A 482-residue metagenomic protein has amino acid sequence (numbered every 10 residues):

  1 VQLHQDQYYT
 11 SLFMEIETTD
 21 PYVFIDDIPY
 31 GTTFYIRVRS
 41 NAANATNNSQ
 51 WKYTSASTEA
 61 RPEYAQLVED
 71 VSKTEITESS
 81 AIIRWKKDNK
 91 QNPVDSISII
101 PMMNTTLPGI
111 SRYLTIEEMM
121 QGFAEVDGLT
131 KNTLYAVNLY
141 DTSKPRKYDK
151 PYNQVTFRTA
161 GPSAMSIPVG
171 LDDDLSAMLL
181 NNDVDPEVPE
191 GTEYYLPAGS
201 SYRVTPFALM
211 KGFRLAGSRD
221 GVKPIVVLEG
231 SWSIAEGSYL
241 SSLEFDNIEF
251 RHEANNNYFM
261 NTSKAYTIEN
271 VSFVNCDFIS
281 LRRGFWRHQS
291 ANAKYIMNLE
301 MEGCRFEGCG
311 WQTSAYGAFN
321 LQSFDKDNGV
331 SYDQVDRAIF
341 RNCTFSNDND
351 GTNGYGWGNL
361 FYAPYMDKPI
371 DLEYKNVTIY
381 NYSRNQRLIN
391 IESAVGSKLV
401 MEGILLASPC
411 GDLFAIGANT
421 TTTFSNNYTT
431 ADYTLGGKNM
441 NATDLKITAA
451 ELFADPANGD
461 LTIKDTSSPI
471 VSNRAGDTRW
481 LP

Functional and structural regions predicted by a protein language model:
Q2-G31, A43-N44, S98-T130: Recognizes extended acidic, P/S/T-rich segments that occur within or adjacent to Ig-like beta-sandwich modules
Y30, N41-A65, K131, S143-A164: Extracellular fibronectin type III
A45, V204-T205, E229-S233, E253-M260 (+7 more regions): Short glycine/acidic-rich loop motifs that flank beta-strands on beta-rich extracellular proteins
S79-P93: Conserved aromatic anchor
D172-S176, P189-F213, S218-S231: N-terminal extracellular ligand-recognition/capping segment immediately after the signal peptide
G212-Y258, A449-E451: Right-handed parallel beta-helix/beta-spiral solenoid domain characteristic of secreted/periplasmic
S241-H252, I268-S280, Y295-W311, K326-G351 (+3 more regions): Right-handed parallel beta-helix
N441-P482: C-terminal accessory segments
